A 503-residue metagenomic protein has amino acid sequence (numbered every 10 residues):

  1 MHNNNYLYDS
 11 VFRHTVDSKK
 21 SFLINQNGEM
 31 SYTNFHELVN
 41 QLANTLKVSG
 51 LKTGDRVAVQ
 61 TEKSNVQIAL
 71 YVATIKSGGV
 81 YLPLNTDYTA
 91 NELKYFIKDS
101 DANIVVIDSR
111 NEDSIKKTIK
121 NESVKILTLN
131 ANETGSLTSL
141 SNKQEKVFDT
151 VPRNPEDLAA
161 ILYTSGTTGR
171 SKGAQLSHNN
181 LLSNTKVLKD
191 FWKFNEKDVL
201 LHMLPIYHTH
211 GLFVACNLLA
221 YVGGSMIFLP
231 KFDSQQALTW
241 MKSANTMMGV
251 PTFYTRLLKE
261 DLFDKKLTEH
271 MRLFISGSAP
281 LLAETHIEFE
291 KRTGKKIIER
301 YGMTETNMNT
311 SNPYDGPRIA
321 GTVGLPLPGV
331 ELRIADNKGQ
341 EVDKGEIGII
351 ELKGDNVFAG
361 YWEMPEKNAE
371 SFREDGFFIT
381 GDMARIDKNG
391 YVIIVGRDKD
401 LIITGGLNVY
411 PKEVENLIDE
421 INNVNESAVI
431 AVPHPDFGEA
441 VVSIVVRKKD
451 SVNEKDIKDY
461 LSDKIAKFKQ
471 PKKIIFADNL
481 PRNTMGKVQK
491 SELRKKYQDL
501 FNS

Functional and structural regions predicted by a protein language model:
G28, A43-Y88, N408, N422: Conserved AMP-binding/adenylate-forming
S31-T33, A159-S183: Conserved AMP-binding A3 loop
V105, G354, A359-G360, M383-K469 (+3 more regions): AMP-binding/adenylate-forming catalytic core of the ANL superfamily
E112-P155: ANL superfamily adenylate-forming
Q144-Y163, G169-R170, K193-V199: Conserved pre-ATP/AMP-binding loop-to-beta segment of ANL
L182-V199, Y207-T246, E260-L262: Conserved AMP-binding/adenylation subdomain of ANL enzymes
A244-G249, L258-R318, E331: Gly/Ser/Thr-rich phosphate-binding loop
L325-G329, Q340-S371, L407-V409: Conserved ATP/PPi-binding loop(s) of AMP-dependent carboxylate-activating enzymes
